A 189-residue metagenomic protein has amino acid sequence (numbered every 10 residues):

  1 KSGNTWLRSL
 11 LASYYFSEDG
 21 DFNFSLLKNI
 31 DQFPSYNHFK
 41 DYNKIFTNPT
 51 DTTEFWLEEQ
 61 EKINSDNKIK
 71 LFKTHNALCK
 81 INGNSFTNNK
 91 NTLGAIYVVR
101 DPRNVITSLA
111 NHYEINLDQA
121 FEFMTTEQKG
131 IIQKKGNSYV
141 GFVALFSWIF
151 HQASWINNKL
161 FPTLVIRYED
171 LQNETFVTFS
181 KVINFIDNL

Functional and structural regions predicted by a protein language model:
K1-I166: PAPS-dependent sulfotransferase catalytic domain
K159-F185: Phosphate-binding beta-loop-alpha motif at adenosine-nucleotide cofactor sites
D187-L189: Short, intrinsically disordered, charge-balanced linker/junction segments flanking boundaries in proteins
